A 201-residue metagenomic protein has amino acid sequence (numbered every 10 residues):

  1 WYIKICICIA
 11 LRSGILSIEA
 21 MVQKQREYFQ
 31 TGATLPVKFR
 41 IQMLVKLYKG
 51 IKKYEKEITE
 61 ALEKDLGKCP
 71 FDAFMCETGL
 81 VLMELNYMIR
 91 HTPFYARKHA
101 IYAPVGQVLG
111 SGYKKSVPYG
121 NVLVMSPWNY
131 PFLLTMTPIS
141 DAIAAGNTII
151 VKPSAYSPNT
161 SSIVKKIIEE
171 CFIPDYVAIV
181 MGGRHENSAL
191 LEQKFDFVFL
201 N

Functional and structural regions predicted by a protein language model:
C6-Y113: N-terminal Rossmann-like NAD(P)+-binding subdomain of aldehyde/semialdehyde dehydrogenases
V105-N201: Rossmann-like NAD(P) dinucleotide-binding subdomain of oxidoreductase/dehydrogenase enzymes
